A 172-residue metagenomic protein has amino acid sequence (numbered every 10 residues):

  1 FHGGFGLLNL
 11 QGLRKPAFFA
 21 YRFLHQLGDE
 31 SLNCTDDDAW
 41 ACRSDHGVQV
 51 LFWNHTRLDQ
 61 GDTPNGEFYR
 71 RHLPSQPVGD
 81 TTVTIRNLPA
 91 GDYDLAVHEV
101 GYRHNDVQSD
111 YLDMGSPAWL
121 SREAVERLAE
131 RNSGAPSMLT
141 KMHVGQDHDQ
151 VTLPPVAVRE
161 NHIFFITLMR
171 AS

Functional and structural regions predicted by a protein language model:
F1-G3, R14, D45, V78 (+1 more regions): Short, solvent-exposed coil/turn segments
H2-D36, D59: Catalytic cores of secreted or luminal carbohydrate-active enzymes
G4-L10, P117-A124: Short low-complexity stretches enriched in small and charged residues
Q26-G28, M114, D149: Short loop/turn hinge sites at secondary-structure boundaries
D29-S31, G61-N65, L73-V78, R131-N132 (+1 more regions): A short linear-motif detector with a strong N-terminal bias
C34-D37, Q150-T152: Short structured motifs
D37-P117, V156, N161-T167: Carbohydrate-binding surface patches
A118-S172: C-terminal beta-strand-rich structural cap/linker in extracellular carbohydrate-active enzymes
